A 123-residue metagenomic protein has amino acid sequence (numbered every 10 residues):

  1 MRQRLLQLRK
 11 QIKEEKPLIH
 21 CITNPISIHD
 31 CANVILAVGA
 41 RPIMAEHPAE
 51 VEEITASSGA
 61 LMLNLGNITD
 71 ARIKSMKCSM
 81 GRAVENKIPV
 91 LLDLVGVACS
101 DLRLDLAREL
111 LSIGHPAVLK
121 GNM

Functional and structural regions predicted by a protein language model:
M1-K77, R82-V84: Small-residue (G/A/S/T)-rich helix-start motifs and N-terminal tracts that mark the onset
V51-M123: Glycine-rich phosphate/dinucleotide-binding loop and adjoining beta-alpha-beta core of small-molecule
